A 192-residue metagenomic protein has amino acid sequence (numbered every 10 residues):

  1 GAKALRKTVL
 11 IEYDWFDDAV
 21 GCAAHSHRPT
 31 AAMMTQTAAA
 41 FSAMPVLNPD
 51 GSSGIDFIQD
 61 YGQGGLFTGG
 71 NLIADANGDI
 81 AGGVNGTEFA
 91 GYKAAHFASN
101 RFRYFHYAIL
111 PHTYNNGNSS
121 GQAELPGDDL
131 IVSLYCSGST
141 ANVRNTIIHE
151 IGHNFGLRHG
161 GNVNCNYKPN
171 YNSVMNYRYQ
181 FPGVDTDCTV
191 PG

Functional and structural regions predicted by a protein language model:
G1-K3, K7-C22, R28-P29, T35-N172 (+1 more regions): Active-site-proximal segment of zinc-dependent metalloprotease catalytic domains
Y167, V184-G192: Zinc-dependent metallohydrolase catalytic domains
